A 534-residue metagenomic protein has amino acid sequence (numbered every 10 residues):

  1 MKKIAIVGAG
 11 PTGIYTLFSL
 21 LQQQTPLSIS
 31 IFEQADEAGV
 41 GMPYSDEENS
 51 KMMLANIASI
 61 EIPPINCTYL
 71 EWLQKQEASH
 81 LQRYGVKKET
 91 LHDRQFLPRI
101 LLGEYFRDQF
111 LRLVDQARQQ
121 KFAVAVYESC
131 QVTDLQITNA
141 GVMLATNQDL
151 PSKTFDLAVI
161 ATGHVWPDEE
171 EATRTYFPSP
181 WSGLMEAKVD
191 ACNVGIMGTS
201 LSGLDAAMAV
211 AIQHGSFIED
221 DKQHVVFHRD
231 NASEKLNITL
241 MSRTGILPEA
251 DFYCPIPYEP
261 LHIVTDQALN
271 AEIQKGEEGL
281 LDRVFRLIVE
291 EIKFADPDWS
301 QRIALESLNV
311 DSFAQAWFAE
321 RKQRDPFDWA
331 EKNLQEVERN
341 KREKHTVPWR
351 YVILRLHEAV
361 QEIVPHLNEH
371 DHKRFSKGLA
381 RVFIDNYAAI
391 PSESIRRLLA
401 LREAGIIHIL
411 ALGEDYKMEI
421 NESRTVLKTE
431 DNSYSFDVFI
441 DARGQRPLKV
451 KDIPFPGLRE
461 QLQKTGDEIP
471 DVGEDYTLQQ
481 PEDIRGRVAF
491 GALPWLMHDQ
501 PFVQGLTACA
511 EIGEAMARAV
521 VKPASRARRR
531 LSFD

Functional and structural regions predicted by a protein language model:
M1-A38, M42, D46, K88-A524 (+1 more regions): Flavin (primarily FAD) cofactor-binding/catalytic cores of flavoenzymes
E47-E71, E259-H262, D266: N-terminal glycine-rich dinucleotide-binding loop that anchors FAD/FMN and/or NAD(P) in oxidoreductases
I57-D108: Conserved N-terminal/central alpha/beta ligand/cofactor-binding core
